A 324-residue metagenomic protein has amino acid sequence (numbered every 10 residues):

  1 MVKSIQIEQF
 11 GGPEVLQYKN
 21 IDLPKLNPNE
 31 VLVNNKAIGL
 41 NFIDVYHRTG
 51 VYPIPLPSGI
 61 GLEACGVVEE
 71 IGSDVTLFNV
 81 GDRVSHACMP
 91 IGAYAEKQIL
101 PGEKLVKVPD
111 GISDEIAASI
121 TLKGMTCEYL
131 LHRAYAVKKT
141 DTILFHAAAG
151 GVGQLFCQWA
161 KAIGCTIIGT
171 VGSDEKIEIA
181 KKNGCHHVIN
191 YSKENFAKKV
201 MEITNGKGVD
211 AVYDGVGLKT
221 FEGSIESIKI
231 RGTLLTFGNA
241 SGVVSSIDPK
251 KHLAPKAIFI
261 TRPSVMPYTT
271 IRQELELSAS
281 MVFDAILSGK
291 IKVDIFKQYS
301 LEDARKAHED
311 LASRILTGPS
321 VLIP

Functional and structural regions predicted by a protein language model:
D22-G39, T49-G92: Glycine-rich beta-strand-centered segment in the early N-terminal region that forms part of a ligand/cofactor-binding
Y46, H86-A147, W159: NAD(P)H dinucleotide-binding glycine-rich loop of Rossmann-like/cofactor-binding domains, especially the beta1-alpha1
I120-K193: Mid-domain Rossmann-like dinucleotide-binding core that forms the NAD(H)/NADP(H) cofactor-binding site
I163, V171, K219-I291, P324: Glycine-rich phosphate-binding loop and adjacent beta-alpha segment of Rossmann(oid) nucleotide-cofactor-binding
F196-G206: Short amphipathic alpha-helix with an adjacent loop that forms part of the alpha/beta core around
I258, K290-K297, R305-P324: C-terminal capping/lid region of NAD(P)-dependent oxidoreductase domains
